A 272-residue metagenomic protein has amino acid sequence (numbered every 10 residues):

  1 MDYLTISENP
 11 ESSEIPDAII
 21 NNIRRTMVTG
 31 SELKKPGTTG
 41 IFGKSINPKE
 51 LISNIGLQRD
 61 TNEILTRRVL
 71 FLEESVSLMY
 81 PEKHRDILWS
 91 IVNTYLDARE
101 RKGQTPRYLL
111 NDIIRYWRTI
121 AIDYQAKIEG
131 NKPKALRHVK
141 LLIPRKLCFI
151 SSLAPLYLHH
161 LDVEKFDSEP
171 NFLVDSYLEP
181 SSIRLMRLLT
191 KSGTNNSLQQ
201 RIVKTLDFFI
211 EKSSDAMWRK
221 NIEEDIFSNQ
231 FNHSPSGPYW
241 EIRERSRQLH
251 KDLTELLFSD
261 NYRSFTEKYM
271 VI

Functional and structural regions predicted by a protein language model:
D2-L4: Internal, well-ordered domain-core segments that constitute the primary functional module of diverse proteins
I6-A135: Conserved NTP/Mg2+-binding pocket subregion across the NTase superfamily
P81-I272: Conserved nucleotidyltransferase catalytic core and NTase-mimicking acidic/glycine-rich helix/loop elements in nucleic
